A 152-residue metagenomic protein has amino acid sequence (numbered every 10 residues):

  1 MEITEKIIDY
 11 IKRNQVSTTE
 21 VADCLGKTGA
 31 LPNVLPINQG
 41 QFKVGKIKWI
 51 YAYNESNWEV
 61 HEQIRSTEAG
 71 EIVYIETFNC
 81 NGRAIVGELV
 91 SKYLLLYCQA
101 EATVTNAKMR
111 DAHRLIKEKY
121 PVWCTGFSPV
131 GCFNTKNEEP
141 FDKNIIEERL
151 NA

Functional and structural regions predicted by a protein language model:
M1-N151: Feature captures the catalytic cores and cofactor-binding loops of soluble hydro-lyases/lyases that act on carboxylate
